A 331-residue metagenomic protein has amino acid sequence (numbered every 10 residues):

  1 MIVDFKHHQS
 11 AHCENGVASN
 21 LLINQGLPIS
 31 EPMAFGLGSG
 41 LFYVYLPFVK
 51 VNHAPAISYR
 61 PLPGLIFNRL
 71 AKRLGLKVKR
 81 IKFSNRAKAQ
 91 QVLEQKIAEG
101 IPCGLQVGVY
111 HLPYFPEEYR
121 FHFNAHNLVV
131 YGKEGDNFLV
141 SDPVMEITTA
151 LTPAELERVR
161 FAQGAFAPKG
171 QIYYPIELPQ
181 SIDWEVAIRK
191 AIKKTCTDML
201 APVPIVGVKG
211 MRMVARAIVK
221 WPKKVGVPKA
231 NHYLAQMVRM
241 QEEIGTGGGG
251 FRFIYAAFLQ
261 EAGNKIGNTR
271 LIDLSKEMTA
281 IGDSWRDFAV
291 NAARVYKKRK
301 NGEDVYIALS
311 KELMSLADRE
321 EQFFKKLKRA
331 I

Functional and structural regions predicted by a protein language model:
M1-I29, S39-Q180: Conserved active-site-adjacent core of cysteine acyl-enzyme catalytic domains
H7-H8, R120, V238, E242-G245: Short, charged/polar micro-motifs that form catalytic or ligand-binding hotspots
H8, I57, R80, I182-V186 (+4 more regions): Charge-dense, low-complexity intrinsically disordered segments
V17, L65-R69, K88, V92 (+7 more regions): Exposed alpha-helical structural elements
I23-P32, L259-I266: Short helix-capping/linker segments at secondary-structure and domain boundaries
G135-I244: Noncatalytic regulatory segments and standalone regulatory/sensor domains
M240-I331: Charged, long alpha-helical assembly modules
